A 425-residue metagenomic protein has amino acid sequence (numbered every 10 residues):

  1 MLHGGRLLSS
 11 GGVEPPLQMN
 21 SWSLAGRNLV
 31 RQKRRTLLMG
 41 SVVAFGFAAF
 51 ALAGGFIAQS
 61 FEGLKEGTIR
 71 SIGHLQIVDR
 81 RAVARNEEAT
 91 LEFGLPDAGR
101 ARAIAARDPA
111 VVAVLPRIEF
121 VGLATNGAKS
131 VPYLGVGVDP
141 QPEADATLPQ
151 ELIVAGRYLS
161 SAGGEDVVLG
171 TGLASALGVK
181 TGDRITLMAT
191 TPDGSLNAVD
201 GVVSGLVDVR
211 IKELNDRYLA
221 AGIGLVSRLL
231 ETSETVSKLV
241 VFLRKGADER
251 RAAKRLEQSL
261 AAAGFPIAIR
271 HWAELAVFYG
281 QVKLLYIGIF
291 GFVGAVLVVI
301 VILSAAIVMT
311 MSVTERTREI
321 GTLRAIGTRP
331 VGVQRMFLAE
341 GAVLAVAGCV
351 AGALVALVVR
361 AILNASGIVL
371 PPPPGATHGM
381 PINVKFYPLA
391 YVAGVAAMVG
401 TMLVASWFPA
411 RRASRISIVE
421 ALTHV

Functional and structural regions predicted by a protein language model:
L2, L8, E14-A51, F61 (+2 more regions): N-terminal Sec/SRP start-transfer signal
K33-S60, L284-E319, A342-A351, G400-V404: Hydrophobic alpha-helical transmembrane segments of multi-pass inner-membrane transport and secretion
G54-L134, R157-G163, Q258, F265: Hydrophobic, regular-secondary-structure patches
G172, V179-I267: Basic-flanked hydrophobic alpha-helices used for secretion and membrane insertion
K245-I302, T314: Peri-transmembrane interface segments
T310, R318-L363, A393: Transmembrane alpha-helical interface segments in multi-pass membrane proteins
V350-A393, W407, R415: Short helix-loop junctions at transmembrane helix boundaries
Y387-V425: C-terminal membrane-exit region of the final transmembrane helix in multipass inner-membrane proteins
